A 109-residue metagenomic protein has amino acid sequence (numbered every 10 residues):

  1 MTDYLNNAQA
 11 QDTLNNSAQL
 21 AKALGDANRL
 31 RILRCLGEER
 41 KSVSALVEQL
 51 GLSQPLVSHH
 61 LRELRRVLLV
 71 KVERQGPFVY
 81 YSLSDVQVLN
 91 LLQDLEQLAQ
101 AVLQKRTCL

Functional and structural regions predicted by a protein language model:
M1-N16, Q87-L109: Amphipathic alpha-helical dimerization/coiled-coil segments that flank or bridge DNA-binding/regulatory modules
N15-P55, Q75-Q87: N-terminal helix-turn-helix DNA-binding core of bacterial DNA-binding proteins
E38, R66-V67: Residues at the C-terminal ends
E48, R65-R66: Alpha-helical residues within the helix-turn-helix
H60: Residues within the DNA-recognition helix of helix-turn-helix
